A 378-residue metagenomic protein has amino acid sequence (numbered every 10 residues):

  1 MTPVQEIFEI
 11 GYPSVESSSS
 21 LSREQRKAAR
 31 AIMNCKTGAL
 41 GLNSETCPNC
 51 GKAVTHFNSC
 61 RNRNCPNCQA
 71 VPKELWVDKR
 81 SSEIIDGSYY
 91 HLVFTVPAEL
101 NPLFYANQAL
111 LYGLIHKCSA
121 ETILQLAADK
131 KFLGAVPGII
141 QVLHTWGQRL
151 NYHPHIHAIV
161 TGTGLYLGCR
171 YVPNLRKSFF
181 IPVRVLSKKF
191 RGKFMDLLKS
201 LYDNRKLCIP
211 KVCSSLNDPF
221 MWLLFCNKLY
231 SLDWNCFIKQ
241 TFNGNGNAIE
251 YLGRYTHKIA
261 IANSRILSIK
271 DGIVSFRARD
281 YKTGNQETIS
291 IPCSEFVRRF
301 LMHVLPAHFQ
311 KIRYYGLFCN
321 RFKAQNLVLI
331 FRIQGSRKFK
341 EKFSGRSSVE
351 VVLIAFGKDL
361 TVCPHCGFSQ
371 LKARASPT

Functional and structural regions predicted by a protein language model:
M1-T378: Beta->alpha loop/short-helix hinge microenvironment recognizer with preference for catalytic Tyr/His contexts
